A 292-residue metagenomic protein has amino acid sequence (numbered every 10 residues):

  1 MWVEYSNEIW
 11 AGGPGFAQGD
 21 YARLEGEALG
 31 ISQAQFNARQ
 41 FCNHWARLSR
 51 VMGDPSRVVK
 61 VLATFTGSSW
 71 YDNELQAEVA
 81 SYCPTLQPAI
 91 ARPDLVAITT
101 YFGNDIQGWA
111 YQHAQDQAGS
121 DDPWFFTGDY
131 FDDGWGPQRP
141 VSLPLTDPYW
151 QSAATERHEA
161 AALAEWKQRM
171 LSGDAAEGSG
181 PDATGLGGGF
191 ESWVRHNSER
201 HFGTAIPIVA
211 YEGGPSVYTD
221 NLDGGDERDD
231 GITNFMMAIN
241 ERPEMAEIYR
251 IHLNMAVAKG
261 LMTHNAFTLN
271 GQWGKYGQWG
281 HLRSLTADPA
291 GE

Functional and structural regions predicted by a protein language model:
M1-R47, S56, N270-W273: Substrate-binding cleft and catalytic face of glycoside hydrolase catalytic domains, especially the flexible beta-alpha
W2-Y5, A11, V59-L62, D94-I98 (+2 more regions): Structural recognition of the beta-strand scaffold that forms the well-ordered cores of secreted hydrolase catalytic
N7-G12, F65-S69, F102-D105, G213-Y218 (+1 more regions): Solvent-exposed loop/turn segments at secondary-structure junctions within structured extracellular/periplasmic domains
F16-E25, L75-S81, Q112-Q115, D223-R228 (+1 more regions): Short secondary-structure boundary/capping segments
G30-I208: Noncatalytic carbohydrate-binding groove/subsite architecture in carbohydrate-active enzymes
Q107-Y111, D220-L222, G277: Short conserved micro-motifs at the rims of enzyme active sites and ligand-binding pockets
V194-A246: Flexible, acidic glycine-rich loops studded with aromatic residues
G224-A256, G260-E292: Aromatic-rich peripheral "rim/lid" segments of glycoside hydrolase catalytic domains that contact and position glycan
